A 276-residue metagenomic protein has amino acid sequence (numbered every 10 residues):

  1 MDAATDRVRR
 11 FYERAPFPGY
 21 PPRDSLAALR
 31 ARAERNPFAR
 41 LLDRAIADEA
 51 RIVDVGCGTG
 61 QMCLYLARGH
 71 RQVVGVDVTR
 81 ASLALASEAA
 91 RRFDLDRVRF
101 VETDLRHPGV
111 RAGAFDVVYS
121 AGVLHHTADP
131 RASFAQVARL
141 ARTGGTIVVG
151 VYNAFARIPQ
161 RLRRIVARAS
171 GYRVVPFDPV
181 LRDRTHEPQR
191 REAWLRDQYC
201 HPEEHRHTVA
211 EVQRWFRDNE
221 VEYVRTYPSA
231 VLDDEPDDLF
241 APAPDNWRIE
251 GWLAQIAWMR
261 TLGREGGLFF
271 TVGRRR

Functional and structural regions predicted by a protein language model:
D24-A50: Conserved alpha-helix/loop element of class I SAM-dependent methyltransferases that forms part of the SAM/SAH-binding
T59-H70: Conserved SAM-binding loop of SAM-dependent methyltransferases across substrates and taxa, primarily the Class I
Q72-D77: Conserved SAM-binding motif I beta-strand of class I
D94-R106: Conserved SAM-binding strand-loop segment of SAM-dependent methyltransferases
H107-V117: A short acidic, Gly/Pro-enriched loop at the edge of an enzyme's catalytic core that lines a small-molecule cofactor
R131-T143: A short glycine-rich, Lys/Arg-flanked "PGG" loop and its adjoining helix->strand segment in the class I
T146-V180: Conserved class I S-adenosyl-L-methionine
P188-R274: Rossmann-like AdoMet/SAM-dependent catalytic core
